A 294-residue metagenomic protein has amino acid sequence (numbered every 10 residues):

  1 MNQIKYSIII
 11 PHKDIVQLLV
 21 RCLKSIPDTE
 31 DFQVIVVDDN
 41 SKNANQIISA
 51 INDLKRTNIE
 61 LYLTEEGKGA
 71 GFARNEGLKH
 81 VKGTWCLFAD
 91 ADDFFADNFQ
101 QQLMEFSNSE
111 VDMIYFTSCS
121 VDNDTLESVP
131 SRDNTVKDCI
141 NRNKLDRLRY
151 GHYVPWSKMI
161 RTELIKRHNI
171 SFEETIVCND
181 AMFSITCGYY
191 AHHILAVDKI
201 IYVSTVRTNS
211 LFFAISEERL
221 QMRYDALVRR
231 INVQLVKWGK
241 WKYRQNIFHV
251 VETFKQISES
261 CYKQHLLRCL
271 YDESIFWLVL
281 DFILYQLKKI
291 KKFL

Functional and structural regions predicted by a protein language model:
K5-L18, C22, T29, V37: A conserved hydrophobic helix/loop-capping motif in glycosyltransferases and polysaccharide synthases
D14, I26, D38-K42, K68 (+1 more regions): Conserved short acidic donor-positioning loop in nucleotide-sugar-dependent glycosyltransferases
V20-K24, I48, G83, A96-N108: Short alpha-helix within the catalytic core of nucleotide-sugar-dependent glycosyltransferases
L23-L63: Acidic donor-binding segment of Leloir-type glycosyltransferases
T57, V203-L294: C-terminal subregions of glycosyltransferases and related glycan-biosynthesis enzymes
T64-V81: Glycine-rich, basic loop-to-helix element that forms the pyrophosphate-binding segment of sugar-nucleotide handling
A70-N75, D90-L195, T205-L220: Donor-binding/catalytic cores of nucleotide-activated saccharide and glycerol-phosphate transferases/polymerases
C86: Short aromatic/hydrophobic "clamp" motif used to bind/position activated sugar donors
